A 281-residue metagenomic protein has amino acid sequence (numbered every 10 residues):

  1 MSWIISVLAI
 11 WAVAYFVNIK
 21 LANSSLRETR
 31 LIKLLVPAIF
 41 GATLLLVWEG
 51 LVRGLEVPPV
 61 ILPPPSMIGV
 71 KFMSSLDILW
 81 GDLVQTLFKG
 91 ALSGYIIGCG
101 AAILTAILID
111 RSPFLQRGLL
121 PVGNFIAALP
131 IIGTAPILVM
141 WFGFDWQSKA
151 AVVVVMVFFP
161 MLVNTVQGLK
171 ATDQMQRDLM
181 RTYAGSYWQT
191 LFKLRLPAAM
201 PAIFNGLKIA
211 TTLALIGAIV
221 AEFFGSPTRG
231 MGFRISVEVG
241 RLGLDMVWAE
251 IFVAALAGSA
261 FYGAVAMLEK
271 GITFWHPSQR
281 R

Functional and structural regions predicted by a protein language model:
M1-T29: Transmembrane alpha-helices
A14-A22, P113, K170, W248-R281: C-terminal transmembrane helix and the adjacent membrane-cytosol boundary/short C-terminal tail of inner/organellar
N23, S93-G123: Transmembrane-helix boundary motif in ABC transporter permease subunits
G50-I97: Periplasmic/extracellular loop-to-transmembrane helix junction in inner-membrane transport proteins
G118-P121, M161-I203, M231-I235: Short cytoplasmic-facing helical segments at TM-TM junctions of multi-pass membrane proteins
G123-P160, Q167-G168: Generic hydrophobic transmembrane alpha-helix motif, especially the helices
M140, G168-L169, I216-V253, Q279-R281: Glycine-rich helix-loop "coupling/hinge" segments at transmembrane-helix boundaries in multipass transporters
A151-V155, W188-A221: Transmembrane alpha-helices
